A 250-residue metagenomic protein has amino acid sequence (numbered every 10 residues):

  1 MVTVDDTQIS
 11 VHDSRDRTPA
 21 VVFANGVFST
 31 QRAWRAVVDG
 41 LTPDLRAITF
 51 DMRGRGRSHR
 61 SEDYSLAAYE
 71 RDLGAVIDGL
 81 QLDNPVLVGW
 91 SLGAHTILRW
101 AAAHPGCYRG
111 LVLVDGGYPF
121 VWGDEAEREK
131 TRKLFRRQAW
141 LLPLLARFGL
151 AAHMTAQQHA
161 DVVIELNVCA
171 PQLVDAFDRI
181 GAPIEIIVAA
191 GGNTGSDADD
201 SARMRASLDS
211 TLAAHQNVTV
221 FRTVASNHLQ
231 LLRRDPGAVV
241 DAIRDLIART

Functional and structural regions predicted by a protein language model:
T7-H59: Conserved HGGG/HGGXW glycine-rich cap/lid loop of the alpha/beta-hydrolase fold
H12, D39, I48-V88, K130: Active-site loop/oxyanion-hole signature of alpha/beta-hydrolase fold enzymes
A36, R99-A103: Active-site signature of alpha/beta-hydrolase-fold catalytic machinery across serine- and Asp/Cys-nucleophile hydrolases
V86, R109-V112: Residue in the alpha/beta-hydrolase core beta-strand immediately N-terminal to the catalytic nucleophile
G89, G93, I97: Gly/Ala-rich beta-loop-alpha elbow adjacent to hydrolase catalytic centers
A102, L111-L141: Flexible "cap/lid" loop of the alpha/beta hydrolase fold
T155-R222, L231-L232: Conserved serine/cysteine hydrolase catalytic core
Q216-T250: Catalytic active-site module of serine/aspartate enzymes centered on a nucleophile-bearing elbow/loop
